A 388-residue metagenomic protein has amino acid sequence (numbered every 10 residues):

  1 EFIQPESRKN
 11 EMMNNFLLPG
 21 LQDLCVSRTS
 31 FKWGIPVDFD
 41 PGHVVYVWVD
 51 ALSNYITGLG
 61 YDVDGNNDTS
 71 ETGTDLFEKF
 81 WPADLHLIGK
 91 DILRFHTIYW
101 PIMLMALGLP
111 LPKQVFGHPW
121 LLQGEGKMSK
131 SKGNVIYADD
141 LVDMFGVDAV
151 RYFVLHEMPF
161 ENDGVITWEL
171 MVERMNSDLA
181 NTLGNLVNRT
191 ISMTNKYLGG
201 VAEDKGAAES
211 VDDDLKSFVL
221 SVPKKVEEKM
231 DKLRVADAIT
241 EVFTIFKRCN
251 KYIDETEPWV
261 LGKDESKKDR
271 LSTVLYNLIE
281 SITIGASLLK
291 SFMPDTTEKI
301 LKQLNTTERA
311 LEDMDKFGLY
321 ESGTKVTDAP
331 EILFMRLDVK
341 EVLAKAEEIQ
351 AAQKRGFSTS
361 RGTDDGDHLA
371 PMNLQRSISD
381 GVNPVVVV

Functional and structural regions predicted by a protein language model:
E1-K196, T240-V242: Structured secondary-structure scaffolds
T69-D84, K316-A329, V382-V388: Charge-dense polyanion-binding interfaces
P119-L121, L170-M171, E203-S210, T244 (+1 more regions): A glycine-rich phosphate-binding loop feature that marks nucleotide/adenosyl-phosphate handling sites
P159-N162, I166-M175, T190-I239: Long, amphipathic alpha-helical stalk/connector segments used for oligomerization, subunit docking, or mechanical
F160-D163, W168, N181, E255 (+3 more regions): Outer-membrane beta-barrel domain signature
A180, G184, K216, L220 (+4 more regions): Generic structural concept
E228, L233, F243-K354: Basic, alpha-helical terminal appendages of large translation-related enzymes
A352-V388: Conserved, typically small/hydrophobic "pivot" residues
